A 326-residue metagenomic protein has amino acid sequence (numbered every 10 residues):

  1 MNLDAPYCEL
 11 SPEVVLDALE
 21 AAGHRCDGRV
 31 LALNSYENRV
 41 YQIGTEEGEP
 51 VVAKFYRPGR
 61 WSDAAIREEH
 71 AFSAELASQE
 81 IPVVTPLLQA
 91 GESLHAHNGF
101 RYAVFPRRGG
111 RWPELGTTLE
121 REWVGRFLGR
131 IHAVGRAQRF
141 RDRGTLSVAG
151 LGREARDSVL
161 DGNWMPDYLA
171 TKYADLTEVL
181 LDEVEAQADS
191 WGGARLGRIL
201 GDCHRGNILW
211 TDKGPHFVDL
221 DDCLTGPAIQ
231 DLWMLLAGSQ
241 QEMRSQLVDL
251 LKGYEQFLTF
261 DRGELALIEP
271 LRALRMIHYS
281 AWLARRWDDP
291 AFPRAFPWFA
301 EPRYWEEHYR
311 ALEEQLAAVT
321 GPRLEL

Functional and structural regions predicted by a protein language model:
M1-L88, D212-G214, L324-L326: Conserved NTP-binding catalytic cores of kinases and kinase-like/nucleotidyltransferase enzymes across multiple kinase
L3, N163-W164, A281-L326: ATP/Mg2+ or Mg2+-diphosphate-binding catalytic cores that bind nucleotide phosphates or diphosphates via glycine-rich
N34-A53, P86, V184-L232, L326: Active-site acidic catalytic loop and adjacent metal/ATP-binding pocket of ATP-dependent phosphoryl transfer enzymes
T45-R141: ATP-binding pocket architecture of kinase catalytic cores
P58, Y102-L115, S158-M165, Y279-W298: A glycine-centered beta->alpha junction motif in the catalytic cores of kinase/phosphotransferase enzymes
E114-K172, A194-L196, A295-W298: A cross-family kinase active-site recognition segment
A228-T259, R275-A291: Active-site activation/catalytic loop segments of kinase-like enzymes and analogous catalytic loops in related
R262-R272: All-alpha amphipathic helical-bundle segments outside canonical DNA-binding/catalytic cores that form hydrophobic
